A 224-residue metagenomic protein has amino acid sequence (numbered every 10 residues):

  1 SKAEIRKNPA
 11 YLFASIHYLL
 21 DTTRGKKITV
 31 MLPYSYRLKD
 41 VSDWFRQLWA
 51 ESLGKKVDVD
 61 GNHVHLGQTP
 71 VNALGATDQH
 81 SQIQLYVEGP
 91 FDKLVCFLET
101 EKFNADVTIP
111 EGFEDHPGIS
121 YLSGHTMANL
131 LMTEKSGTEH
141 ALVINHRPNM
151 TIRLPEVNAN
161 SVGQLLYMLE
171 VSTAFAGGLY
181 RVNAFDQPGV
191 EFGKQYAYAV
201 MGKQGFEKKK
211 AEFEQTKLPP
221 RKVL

Functional and structural regions predicted by a protein language model:
S1, K26-Y34, H63-Q68, H116-G124 (+2 more regions): Glycine- and acidic
S1-C96, E101-N104, G189-L224: Active-site phosphate/pyrophosphate-binding segments
Y11-A14, Y18, T22, E111 (+4 more regions): N-proximal short alpha-helices
S42-F45, V107-P110, Q164: Short acidic, glycine/serine/threonine-rich loops at helix termini
F45, V57, G75, P90 (+8 more regions): Solvent-exposed, flexible loop/coil residues
H65, V71-V157: Helicase-primase coupling helices
N129, T133, I144-Q195, G202: Short alpha-helices
